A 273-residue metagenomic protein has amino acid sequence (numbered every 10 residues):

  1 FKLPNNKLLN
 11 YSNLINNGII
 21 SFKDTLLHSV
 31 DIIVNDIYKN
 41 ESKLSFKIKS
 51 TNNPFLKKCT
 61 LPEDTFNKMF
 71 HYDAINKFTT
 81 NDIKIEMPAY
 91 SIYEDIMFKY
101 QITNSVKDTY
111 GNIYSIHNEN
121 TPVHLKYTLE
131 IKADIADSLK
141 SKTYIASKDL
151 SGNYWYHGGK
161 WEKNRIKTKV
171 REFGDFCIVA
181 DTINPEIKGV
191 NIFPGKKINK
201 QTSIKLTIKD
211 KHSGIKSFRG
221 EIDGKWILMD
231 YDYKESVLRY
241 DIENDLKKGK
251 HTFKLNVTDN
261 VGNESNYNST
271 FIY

Functional and structural regions predicted by a protein language model:
F1-N52, Y154, G158-W161, R165-T168 (+1 more regions): Long, low-complexity serine/threonine/glycine- and acidic-rich segments characteristic of extracellular
L56-K58, D64-D73, K99-Y144, I192: Proteolytic processing hotspots in large secreted/extracellular or virion-associated proteins and select intracellular
Y72-K99: Predominantly extracellular/luminal regions of secreted and cell-surface proteins, especially disulfide-bonded
M87, K196-I198, T202, D210 (+1 more regions): Primarily secretory-pathway and cell-envelope proteins
P88, E130-D134, S203-K211: Short edge beta-strand/loop segments characteristic of extracellular beta-sandwich folds
E119-F176, S217-R219, W226-I227: Proteolytic-maturation and junctional protease-sensitive modules
T182-I187: Proline-centered linker/hinge motifs at extracellular inter-domain junctions
G189-G195: Short, solvent-exposed loop/edge segments of extracellular or virion-exposed proteins
